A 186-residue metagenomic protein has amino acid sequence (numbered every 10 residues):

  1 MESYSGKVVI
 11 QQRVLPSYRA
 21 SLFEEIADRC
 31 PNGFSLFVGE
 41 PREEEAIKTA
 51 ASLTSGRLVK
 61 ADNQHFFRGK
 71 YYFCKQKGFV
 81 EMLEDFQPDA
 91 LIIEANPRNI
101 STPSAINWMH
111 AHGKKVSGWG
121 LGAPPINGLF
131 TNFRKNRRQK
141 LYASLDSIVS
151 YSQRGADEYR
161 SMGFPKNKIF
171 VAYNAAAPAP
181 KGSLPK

Functional and structural regions predicted by a protein language model:
M1-D62, F86: N-terminal subdomain of nucleotide-sugar transferases
V9, F79-I100, K114-S117: Short N-terminal targeting/anchoring amphipathic segment
Y18, G39, E94, S150-S152 (+1 more regions): Replace "coordinates the UDP/GDP/TDP-sugar" with "coordinates nucleotide-activated sugar donors
R19, E44, A90-H112: An aromatic- and histidine-rich active-site surface loop
R42, R98, R154-A156: Alpha-helix capping/helix-boundary segments
S55-V80, A95: A short, charged, and often flexible helix/loop element on the N-terminal side of the glycosyltransferase catalytic
R98-I100, K114-N132, S144-S147, A177-P178: A short, histidine- and acid-enriched strand-loop-helix "catalytic/donor-clamping" loop that lines the nucleotide-sugar
Q139-K186: Donor nucleotide-sugar binding/catalytic pocket of nucleotide-sugar-dependent glycosyltransferases
